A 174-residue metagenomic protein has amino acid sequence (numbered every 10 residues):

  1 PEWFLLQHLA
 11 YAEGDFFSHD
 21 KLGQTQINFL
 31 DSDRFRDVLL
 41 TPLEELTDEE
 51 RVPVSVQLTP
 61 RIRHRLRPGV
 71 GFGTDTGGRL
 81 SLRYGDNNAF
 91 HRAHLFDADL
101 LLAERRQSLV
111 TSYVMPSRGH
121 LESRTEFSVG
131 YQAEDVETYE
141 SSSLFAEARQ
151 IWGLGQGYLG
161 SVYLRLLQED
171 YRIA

Functional and structural regions predicted by a protein language model:
E2-W3, A10, D15-A174: Gram-negative/organellar outer-membrane beta-barrel architecture
